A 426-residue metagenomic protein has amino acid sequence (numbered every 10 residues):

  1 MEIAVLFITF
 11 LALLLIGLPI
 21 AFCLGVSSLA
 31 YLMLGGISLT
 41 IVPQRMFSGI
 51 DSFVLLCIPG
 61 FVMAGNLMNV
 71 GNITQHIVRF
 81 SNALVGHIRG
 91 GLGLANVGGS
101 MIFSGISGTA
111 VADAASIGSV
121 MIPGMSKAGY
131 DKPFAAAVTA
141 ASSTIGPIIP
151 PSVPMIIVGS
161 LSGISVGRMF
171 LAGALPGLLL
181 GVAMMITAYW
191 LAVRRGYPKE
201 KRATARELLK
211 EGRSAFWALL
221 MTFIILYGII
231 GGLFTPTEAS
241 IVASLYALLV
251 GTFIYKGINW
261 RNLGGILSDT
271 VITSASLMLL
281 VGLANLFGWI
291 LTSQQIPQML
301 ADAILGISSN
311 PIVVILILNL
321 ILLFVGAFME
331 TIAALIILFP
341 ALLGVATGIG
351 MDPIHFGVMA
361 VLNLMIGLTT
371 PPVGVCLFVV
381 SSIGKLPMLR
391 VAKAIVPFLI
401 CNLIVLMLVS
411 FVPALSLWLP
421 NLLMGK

Functional and structural regions predicted by a protein language model:
M1-K426: Alpha-helical transmembrane segments of multi-pass membrane transport proteins
